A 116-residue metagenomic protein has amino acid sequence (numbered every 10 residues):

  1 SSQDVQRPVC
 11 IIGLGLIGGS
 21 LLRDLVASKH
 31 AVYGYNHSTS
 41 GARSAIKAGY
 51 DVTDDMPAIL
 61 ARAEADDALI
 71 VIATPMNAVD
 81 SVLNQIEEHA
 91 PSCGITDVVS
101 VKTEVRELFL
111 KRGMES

Functional and structural regions predicted by a protein language model:
S1-D54: NAD(P)+-binding Rossmann beta1-loop-alpha1 motif at the extreme N-terminus of oxidoreductases
S28, A48, D66, E88-H89 (+1 more regions): Alpha-helix C-cap/termination motif
N36, A73-T74, V99-S100: Conserved residues at beta->alpha junctions
S38, M56-A58, V101: Short, solvent-exposed coil/turn elements at secondary-structure transition points
S40-G41, A78, K102-V105: Conserved short alpha-helix immediately C-terminal to the canonical SAM/SAH-binding motif I of Rossmann-like
S44, E64, E104-L108: Short, charged, surface-exposed secondary-structure boundary motifs
M56-T96: Rossmann-like NAD(P)-binding element
V82-S116: Rossmann-like NAD(P)(H) cofactor-binding subdomain of soluble oxidoreductases
